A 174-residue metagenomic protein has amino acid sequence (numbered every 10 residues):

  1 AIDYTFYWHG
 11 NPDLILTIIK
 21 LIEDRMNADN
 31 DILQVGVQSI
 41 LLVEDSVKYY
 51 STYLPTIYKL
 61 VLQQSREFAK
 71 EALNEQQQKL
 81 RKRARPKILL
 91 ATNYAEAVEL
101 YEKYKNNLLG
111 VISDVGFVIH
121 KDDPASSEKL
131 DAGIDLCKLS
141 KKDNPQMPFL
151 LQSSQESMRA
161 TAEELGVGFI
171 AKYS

Functional and structural regions predicted by a protein language model:
A1, E99, H120-Q146: Short amphipathic alpha-helix used as the core "switch/output" element in two-component signaling
A1-Y49, S65-F68, L90-T92, E128-K129 (+1 more regions): Output/docking surface of receiver
I2, N106-L109, S113, G166: Local beta-strand N-terminus motif with an aromatic residue
K48-K59: Amphipathic alpha1 helix at the N-terminus of the CheY-like receiver
L54-P55, D123-A125, A162-E164: Short amphipathic alpha-helical segments
I57-E67: Short, flexible N-terminal segments of the mature chain
F68-G110, F117-H120: Acidic, metal-coordinating helix/loop segments flanking the phosphotransfer/catalytic sites of two-component signaling
Y101-K105, K141-K142, E163: N-terminal cationic-hydrophobic initiation segments that often serve targeting/anchoring roles
